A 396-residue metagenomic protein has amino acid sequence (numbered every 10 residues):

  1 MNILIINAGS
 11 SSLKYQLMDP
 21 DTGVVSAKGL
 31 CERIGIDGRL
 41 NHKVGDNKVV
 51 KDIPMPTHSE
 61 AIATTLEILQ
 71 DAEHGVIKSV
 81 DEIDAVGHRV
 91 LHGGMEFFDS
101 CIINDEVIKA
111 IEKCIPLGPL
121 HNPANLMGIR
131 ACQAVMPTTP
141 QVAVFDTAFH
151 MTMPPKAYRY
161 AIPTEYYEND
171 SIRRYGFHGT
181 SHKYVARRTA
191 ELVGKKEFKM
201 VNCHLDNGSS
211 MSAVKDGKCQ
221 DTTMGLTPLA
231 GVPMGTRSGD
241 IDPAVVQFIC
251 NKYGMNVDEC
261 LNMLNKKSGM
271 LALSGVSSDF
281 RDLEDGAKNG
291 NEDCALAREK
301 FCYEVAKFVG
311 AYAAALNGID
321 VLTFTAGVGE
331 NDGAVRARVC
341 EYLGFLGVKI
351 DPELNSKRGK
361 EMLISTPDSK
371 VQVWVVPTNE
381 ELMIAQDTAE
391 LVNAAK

Functional and structural regions predicted by a protein language model:
I3, S12-M55, G225: Short glycine-rich, Thr/Ser-proximal phosphate-binding strand/loop in the N-terminal lobe of ATP-dependent enzymes
A8-G9, H88-L91, L205-N207, T323-N331: Glycine-rich beta-strand-to-loop/alpha-helix junction loops that act as flexible
I68-I83, T189-G194, V309-D320: Phosphate/pyrophosphate-binding loops at sites that engage ATP/ADP/AMP, CoA/4′-phosphopantetheine, polyphosphate
L69, E73-H121, V142, F149-R159: Short beta-strand-loop/turn "lid" adjacent to the catalytic site in phosphate-handling enzymes
F149-K252: Glycine-rich phosphate-binding loop of actin/hexokinase-like ATP-binding domains
K215, D221-N256, N262, A326-K357: Catalytic phosphate/nucleotide-handling subdomain of diverse soluble enzymes
N262, G269-L273, F280-A315: Adenine-nucleotide phosphate-binding core of ATP-dependent small-molecule kinases
A295, E299-N317, G329-K396: Internal helix-turn-beta structural module
